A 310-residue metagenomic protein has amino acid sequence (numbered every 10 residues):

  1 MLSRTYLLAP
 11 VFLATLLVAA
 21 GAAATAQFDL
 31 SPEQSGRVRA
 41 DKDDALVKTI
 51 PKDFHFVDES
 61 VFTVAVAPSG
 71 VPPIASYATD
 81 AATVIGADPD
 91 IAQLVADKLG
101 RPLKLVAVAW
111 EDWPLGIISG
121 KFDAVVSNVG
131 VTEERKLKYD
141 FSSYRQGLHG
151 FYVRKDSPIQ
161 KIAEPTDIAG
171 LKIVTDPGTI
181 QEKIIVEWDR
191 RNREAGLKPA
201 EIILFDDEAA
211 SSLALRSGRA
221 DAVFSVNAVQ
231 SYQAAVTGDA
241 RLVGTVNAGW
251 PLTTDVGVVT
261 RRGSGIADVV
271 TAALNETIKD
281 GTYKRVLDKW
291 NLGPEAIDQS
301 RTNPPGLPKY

Functional and structural regions predicted by a protein language model:
D29-N128, D280, K289: Extracytoplasmic small-molecule ligand-binding "clamshell" domains of the periplasmic binding protein/Venus flytrap
S31-L46, I180-A195, L242-V243, N275-Y310: Ligand-binding clefts/hinges and TM-proximal coupling segments of bilobed small-molecule sensing domains
A65-V71, V106-E111, G120-T132, R154-K155 (+5 more regions): Beta->alpha turn/N-cap motifs
Y77-T79, A92-G100, Q181-L204, A234-G238: Ligand-binding cleft/hinge of the Venus flytrap
L94-K98, V106-A107, E111-A124, K138-Y139 (+2 more regions): Short helices/loops that flank or line small-molecule/ion binding pockets
E111-L115, V129-K136, I184-R193, S217-L252 (+1 more regions): A ligand-binding cleft/hinge motif common to bilobed small-molecule-binding domains
Q146-V153, A235-N275, L292-Y310: Periplasmic-binding protein-like
K155-I173: Flexible hinge/capping segments at coil-to-helix
